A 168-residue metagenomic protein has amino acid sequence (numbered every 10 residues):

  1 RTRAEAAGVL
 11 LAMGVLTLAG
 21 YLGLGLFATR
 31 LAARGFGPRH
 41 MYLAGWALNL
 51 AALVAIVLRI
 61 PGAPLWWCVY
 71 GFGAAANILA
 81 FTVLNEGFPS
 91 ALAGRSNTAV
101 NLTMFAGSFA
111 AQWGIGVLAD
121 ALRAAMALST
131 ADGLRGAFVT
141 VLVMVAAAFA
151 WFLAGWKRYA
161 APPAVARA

Functional and structural regions predicted by a protein language model:
R1-L16, D132-V139: Loop-to-transmembrane helix entry
Y21, P89-A124: A late C-terminal transmembrane helix in Major Facilitator Superfamily
Y21-F36: Helix-to-loop junctions at the C-terminal end of transmembrane segments in multipass secondary transporters
G37, V117-V143: A membrane-interface helix-boundary motif in multi-pass transporters
P38-V54: Structural signature of the two symmetry-related core transmembrane helices
I56-V57, F138-A168: Multi-pass alpha-helical transporter architecture, strongest for 12-TM Major Facilitator/SLC carriers used
G62-L79: Hydrophobic core of transmembrane alpha-helices in multi-pass small-molecule transporters, especially MFS/SLC-type
A76-P89: Intracellular juxtamembrane helix-capping segments at the cytosolic ends of symmetry-related transmembrane helices
